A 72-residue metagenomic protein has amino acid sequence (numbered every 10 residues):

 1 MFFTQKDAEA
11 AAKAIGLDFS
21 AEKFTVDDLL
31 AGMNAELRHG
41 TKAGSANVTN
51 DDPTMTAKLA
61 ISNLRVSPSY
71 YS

Functional and structural regions predicted by a protein language model:
M1-F19: Long, charged low-complexity interaction segments
M1-Q5, T25, T49, P53: Generic alpha-helix initiation/capping and coil-helix boundary signal
Q5-A10, V26, L30, A57: Short amphipathic alpha-helical segments that mediate assembly, nucleic-acid/protein binding, or membrane association
A14, L30-G32, Y71: N-terminal alpha-helical modules
F19-K23, A43-N50: Charged, low-complexity interaction regions
V26-S45, A60-I61: Amphipathic alpha-helical segments that form the core helices of the histone-fold
N47-S72: Amphipathic alpha-helical packing elements
